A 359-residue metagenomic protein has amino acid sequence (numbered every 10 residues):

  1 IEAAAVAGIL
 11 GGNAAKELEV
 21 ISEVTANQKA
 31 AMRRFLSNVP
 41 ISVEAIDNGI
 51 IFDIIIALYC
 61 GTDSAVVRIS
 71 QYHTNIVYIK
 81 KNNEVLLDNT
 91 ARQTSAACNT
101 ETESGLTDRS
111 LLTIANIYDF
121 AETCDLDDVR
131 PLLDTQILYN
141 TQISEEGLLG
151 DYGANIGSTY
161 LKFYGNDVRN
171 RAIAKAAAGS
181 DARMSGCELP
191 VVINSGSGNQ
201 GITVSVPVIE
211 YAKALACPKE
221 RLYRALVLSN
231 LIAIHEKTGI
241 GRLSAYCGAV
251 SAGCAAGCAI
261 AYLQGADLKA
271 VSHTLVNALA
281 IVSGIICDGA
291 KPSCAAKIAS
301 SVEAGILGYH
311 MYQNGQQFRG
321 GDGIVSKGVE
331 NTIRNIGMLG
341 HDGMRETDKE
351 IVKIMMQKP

Functional and structural regions predicted by a protein language model:
I1-D47, I51-I54, L58: Early transmembrane hairpin of solute transport permeases
E2, I9-L10, D47-A65, C254-S272 (+1 more regions): C-terminal domain-closing interface element
A4-A5, G198, V204, A256: Buried hydrophobic positions in well-ordered alpha/beta secondary-structure cores of metabolic enzymes
K16-I21, V43-E44, D127-D134, E146-Y160 (+7 more regions): Flexible, glycine/charged-enriched surface loops at secondary-structure junctions
L36-G186, K353-P359: Signature of multi-pass transmembrane helix bundles
V67-N75, I79-D88, G105-A121, G248 (+1 more regions): A structural signal for small-residue-enriched, beta-sheet-centric alpha/beta enzyme cores and oligomeric scaffold folds
L189-V206, C247-S251: Conserved phosphate/anionic-ligand binding catalytic regions in large, soluble enzymes, centered on
Y211-R224, I234-S300, Y312-G320: Hydrophobic alpha-helical bundle architecture
